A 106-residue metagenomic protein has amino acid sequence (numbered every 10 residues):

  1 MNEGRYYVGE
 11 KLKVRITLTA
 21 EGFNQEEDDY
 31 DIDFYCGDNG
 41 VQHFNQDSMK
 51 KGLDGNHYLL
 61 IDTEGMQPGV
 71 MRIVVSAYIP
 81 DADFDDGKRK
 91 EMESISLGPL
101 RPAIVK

Functional and structural regions predicted by a protein language model:
M1-K106: Contiguous segments within soluble domain cores/interaction surfaces
